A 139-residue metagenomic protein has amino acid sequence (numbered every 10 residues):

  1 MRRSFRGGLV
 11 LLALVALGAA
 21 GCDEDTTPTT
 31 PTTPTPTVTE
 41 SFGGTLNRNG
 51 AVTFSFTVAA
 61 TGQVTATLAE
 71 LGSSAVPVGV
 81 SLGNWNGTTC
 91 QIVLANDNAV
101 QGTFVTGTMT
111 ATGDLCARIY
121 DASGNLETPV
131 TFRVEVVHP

Functional and structural regions predicted by a protein language model:
M1-A20: Sec-dependent bacterial lipoprotein signal peptides
L17-E40: Bacterial Sec-dependent N-terminal signal peptides
P36-T45, G72-G102, E135-H138: Surface-exposed beta-strand/loop patches in noncatalytic accessory domains and peripheral targeting/linker segments
G50-F54, A60-A66: Structural beta-strand segments of beta-rich domains
V52-F54, S74-V80, R118-H138: Edge beta-strands of jelly-roll/beta-sandwich modules across compartments, strongly enriched in secreted/luminal
V52-F56, G102-T108: Exposed aromatic-hydrophobic patches
G62-A66, G107-E127: Noncatalytic modules at the cell exterior or secretory-pathway interfaces, chiefly beta-strand-rich lectin/adhesion
